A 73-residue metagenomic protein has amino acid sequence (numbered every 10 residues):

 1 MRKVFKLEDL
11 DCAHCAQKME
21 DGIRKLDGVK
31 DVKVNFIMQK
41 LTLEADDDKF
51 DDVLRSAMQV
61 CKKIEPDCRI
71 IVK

Functional and structural regions predicted by a protein language model:
M1-K73: Flexible metal-binding regulatory segments at protein termini and peripheral loops
